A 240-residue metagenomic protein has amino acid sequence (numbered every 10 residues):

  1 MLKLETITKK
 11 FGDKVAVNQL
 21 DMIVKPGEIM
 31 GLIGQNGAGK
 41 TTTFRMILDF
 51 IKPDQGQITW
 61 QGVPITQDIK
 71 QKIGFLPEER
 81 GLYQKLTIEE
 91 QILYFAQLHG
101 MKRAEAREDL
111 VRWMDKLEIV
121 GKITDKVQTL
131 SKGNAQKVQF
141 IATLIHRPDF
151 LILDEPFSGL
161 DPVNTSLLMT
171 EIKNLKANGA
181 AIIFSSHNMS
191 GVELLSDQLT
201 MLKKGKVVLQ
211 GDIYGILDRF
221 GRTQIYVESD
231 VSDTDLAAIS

Functional and structural regions predicted by a protein language model:
G56-I69: Conserved ABC transporter NBD signature motif
L93, Q97, A104-K122: Conserved ABC ATPase "signature" region
K126-L130: Conserved ABC ATPase signature
L151-E155: Catalytic Walker B motif of ABC-type/P-loop ATPase nucleotide-binding domains
M169-S240: ABC transporter nucleotide-binding domain
